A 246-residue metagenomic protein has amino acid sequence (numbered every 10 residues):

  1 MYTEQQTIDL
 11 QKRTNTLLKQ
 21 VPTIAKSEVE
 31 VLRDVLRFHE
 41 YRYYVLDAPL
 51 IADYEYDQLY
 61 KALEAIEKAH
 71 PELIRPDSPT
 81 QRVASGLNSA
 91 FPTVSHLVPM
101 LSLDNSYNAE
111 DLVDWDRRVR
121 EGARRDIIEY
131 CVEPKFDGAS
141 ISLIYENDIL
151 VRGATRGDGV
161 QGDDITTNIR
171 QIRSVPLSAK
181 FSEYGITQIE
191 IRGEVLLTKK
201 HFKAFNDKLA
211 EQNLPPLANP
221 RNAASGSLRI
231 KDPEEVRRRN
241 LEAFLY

Functional and structural regions predicted by a protein language model:
M1-Y246: RNA/tRNA-interacting regions in translation and RNA-turnover enzymes
